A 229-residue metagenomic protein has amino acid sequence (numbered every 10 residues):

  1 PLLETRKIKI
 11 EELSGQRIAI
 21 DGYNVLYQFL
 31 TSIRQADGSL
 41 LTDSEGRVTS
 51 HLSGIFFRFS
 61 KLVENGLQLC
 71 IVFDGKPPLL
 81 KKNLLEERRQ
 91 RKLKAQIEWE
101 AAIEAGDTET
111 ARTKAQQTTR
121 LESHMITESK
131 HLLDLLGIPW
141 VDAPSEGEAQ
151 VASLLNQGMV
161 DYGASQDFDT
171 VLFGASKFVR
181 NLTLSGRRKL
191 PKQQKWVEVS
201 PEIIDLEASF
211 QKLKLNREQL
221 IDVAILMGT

Functional and structural regions predicted by a protein language model:
P1-K92: Non-catalytic, usually N-terminal nucleic-acid engagement modules in DNA/RNA processing proteins
T42, N83-T229: Extended two-metal-dependent nuclease catalytic cores across DNA- and RNA-processing enzymes
